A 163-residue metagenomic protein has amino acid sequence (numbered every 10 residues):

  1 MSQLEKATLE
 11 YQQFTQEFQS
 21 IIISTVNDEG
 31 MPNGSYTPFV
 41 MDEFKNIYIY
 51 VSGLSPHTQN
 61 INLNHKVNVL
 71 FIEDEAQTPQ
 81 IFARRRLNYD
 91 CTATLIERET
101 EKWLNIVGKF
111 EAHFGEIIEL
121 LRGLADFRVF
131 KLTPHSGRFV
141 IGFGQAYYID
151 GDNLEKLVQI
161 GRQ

Functional and structural regions predicted by a protein language model:
M1-N62: An N-terminal domain-cap segment
L4, L9, K109, I117-Q163: C-terminal edge-of-domain segments
E17-F18, N64, H113, L124: Structured helix-beta-strand junction loops
I21, V67-V69, S136-F139: Short beta-strand segments in beta-sandwich/barrel cores
M41-N46, A93-E97, R138: A generic structural motif
I47-V51, Y89, F130-L132, R138-F139: Short hydrophobic-aromatic micro-motifs
P56-A112: Short, structured beta-strand-loop surface elements
